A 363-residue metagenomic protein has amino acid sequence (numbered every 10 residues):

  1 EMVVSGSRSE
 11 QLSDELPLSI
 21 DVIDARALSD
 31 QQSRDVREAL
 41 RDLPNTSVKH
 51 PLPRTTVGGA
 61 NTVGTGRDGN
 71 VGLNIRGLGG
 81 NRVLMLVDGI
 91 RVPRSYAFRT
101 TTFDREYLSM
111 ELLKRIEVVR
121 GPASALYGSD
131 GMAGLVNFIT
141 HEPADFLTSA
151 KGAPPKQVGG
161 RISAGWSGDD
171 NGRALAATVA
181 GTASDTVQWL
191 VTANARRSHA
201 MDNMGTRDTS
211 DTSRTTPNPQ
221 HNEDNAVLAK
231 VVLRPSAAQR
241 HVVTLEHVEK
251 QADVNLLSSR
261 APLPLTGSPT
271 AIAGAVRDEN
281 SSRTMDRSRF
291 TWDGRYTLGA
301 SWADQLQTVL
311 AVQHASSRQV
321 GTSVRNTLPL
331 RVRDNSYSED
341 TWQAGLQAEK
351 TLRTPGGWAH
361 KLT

Functional and structural regions predicted by a protein language model:
E1-S29, R37, G80: Short, acidic, small-residue-rich periplasmic hinge/interaction motif at the N-terminus of Gram-negative outer-membrane
I20, L28, L40, I116 (+2 more regions): Non-catalytic regulatory/gating segments with a bias toward low-complexity or hydrophobic composition
V36-A39, V71-N74, L86, F103-E106 (+3 more regions): N-terminal periplasmic accessory domains that precede and gate Gram-negative outer-membrane beta-barrel machines
R37, R41-R91, K114: Extracytoplasmic beta-strand/coil segments of soluble accessory domains associated with Gram-negative outer-membrane
L73, R91-P122: Short acidic/polar hinge/loop motifs at secondary-structure boundaries that mediate gating or recognition
R99-T100, A150, D202-D208, V254-A261 (+2 more regions): Outer-membrane beta-barrel translocator domains and adjoining extracellular loop/strand segments of Gram-negative
A144, Q157, R161, G165-R283: Periplasmic-side early beta-strands and strand-to-turn transitions of outer-membrane beta-barrels
R234-V248, M285-T363: Face-selective signature of the C-terminal outer-membrane beta-barrel domain
